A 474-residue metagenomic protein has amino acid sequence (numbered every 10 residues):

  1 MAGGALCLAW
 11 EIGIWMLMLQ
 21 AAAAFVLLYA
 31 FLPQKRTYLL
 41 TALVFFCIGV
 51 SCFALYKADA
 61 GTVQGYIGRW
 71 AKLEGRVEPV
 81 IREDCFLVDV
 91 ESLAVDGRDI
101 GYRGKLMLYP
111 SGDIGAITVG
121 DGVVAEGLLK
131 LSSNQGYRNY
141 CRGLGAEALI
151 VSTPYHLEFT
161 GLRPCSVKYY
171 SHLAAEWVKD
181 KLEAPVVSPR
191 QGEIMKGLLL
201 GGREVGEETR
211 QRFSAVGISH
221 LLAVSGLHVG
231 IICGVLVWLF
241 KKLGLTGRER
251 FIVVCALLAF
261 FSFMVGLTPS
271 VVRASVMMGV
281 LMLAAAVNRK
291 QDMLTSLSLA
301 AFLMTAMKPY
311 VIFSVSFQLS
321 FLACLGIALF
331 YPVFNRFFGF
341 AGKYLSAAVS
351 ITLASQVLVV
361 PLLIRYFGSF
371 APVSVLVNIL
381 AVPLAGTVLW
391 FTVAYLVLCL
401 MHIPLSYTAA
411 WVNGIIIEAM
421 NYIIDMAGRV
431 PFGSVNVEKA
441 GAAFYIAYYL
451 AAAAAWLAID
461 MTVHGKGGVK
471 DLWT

Functional and structural regions predicted by a protein language model:
M1-T62, S166, L472: N-terminal leader/targeting segments
A2, V119-D121, V315: Short, flexible surface segments
G3, G75, G127, L198 (+6 more regions): Divalent metal-coordination and catalytic microenvironments
W10-I14, R69, Y407-T474: C-terminal regulatory/interaction regions
W15, L32-L43, T209-S374, A440-W473: Hydrophobic alpha-helical transmembrane segments in multi-pass membrane proteins
F45-H220: Membrane-interface helix/helix-cap signal primarily in integral membrane proteins
P164-K168, H172, M195-E204, F263-V271 (+3 more regions): Hydrophobic alpha-helical transmembrane segments
I327-G433: Alpha-helical transmembrane segments of multi-pass integral membrane proteins
